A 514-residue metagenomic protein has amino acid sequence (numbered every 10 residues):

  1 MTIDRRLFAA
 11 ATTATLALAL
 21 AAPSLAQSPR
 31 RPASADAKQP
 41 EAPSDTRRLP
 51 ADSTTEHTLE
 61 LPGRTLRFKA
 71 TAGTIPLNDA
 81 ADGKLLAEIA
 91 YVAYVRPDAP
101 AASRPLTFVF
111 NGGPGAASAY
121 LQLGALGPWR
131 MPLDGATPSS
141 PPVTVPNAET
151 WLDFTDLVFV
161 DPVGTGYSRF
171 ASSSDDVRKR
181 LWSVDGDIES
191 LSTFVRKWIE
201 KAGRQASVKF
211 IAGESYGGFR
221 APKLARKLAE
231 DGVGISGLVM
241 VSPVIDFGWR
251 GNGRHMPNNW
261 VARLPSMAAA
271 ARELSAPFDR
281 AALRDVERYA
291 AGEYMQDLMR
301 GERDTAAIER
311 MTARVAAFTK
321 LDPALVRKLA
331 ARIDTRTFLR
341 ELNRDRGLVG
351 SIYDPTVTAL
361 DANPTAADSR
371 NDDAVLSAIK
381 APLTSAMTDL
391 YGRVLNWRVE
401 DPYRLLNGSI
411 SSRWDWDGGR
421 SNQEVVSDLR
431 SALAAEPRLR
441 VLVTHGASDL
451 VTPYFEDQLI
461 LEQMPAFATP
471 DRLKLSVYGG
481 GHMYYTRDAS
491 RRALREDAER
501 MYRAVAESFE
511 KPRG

Functional and structural regions predicted by a protein language model:
R5-A9: N-terminal export leaders
R30-E41, P76, D82-W182, E462: N-terminal cap/lid subdomain of alpha/beta-hydrolase-fold enzymes
T74-N78, D82, P132-P142, P146-R204 (+11 more regions): Active-site-proximal cap/loop segments of hydrolase catalytic domains
W129-L133, K227-K320: A catalytic-pocket lid/entrance helix-loop region that shapes and gates access to the active site across common
G203-Y216: Alpha/beta-hydrolase fold nucleophile elbow
P265, L450-R472: Active-site-adjacent alpha-helix of alpha/beta-hydrolase-fold enzymes
T305-V451: Alpha/beta-hydrolase fold catalytic core
G479-R491: Catalytic histidine-centered segment of alpha/beta-hydrolase-like enzymes
